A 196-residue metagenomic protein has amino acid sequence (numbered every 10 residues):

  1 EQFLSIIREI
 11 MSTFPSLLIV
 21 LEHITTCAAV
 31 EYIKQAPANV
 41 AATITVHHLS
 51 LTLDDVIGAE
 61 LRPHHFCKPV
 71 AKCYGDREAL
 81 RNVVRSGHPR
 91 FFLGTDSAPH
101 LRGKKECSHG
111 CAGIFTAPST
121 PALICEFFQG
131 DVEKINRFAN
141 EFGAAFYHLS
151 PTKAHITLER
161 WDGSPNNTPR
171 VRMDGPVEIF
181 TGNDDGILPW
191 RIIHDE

Functional and structural regions predicted by a protein language model:
E1, T95-C107, N167-G175: Amphipathic, soluble alpha/beta structural segments
E1-L93: Histidine/acidic residue-rich metal-binding segments in metalloenzymes
T26, H47, A98-H100, G163: Short, glycine-/Ser/Thr-/acidic-enriched flexible segments
N39, E60-R62, H100, H155 (+1 more regions): Solvent-exposed, non-transmembrane amphipathic alpha-helical segments
D54-D55, K105-E106, S164: Short secondary-structure transition/capping segments
S86-P151: His/Asp/Glu-enriched, well-ordered alpha-helical/loop segment that forms or immediately abuts the divalent-metal
C125, Q129-E196: Active-site microenvironment of metallo-dependent hydrolases
